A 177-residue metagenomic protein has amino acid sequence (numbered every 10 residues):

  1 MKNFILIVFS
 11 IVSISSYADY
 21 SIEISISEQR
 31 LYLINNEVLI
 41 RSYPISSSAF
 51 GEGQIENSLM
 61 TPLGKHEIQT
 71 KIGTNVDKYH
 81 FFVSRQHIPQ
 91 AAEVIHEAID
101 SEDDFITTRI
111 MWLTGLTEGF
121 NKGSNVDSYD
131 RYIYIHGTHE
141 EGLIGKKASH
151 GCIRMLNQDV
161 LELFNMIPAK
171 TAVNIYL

Functional and structural regions predicted by a protein language model:
M1-V8: Sec-dependent signal peptide recognition, specifically the positively charged N-region followed immediately by
S13-S15: N-terminal signal peptide c-region/cleavage motif recognized by signal peptidases
D19, I26-E28, I40, T61-K65 (+3 more regions): Extracytoplasmic
Y20, I26-S27, P44-M60, H66 (+2 more regions): N-terminal post-signal-peptidase region of extra-cytosolic proteins
S27-Q29, N36-V38, S48-F50, K71-T74 (+3 more regions): Solvent-exposed coil/turn segments that connect beta secondary-structure elements in extracytoplasmic/periplasmic
L33-N35, L177: Residue-level signal for short segments within beta-strands and strand-turn junctions of well-structured beta-sheet
L39-F50, F81-R85: Short Gly/aromatic-enriched secondary-structure transition segments
L59, V76-L177: Exported/periplasmic cell-wall-interacting domains
